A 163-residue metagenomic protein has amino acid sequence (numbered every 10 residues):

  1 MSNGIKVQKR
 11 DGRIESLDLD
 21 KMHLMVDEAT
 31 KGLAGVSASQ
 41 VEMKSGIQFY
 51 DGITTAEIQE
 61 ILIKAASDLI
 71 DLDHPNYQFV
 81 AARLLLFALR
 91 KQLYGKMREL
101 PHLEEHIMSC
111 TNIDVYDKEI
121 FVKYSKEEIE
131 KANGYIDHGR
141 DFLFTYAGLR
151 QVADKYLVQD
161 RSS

Functional and structural regions predicted by a protein language model:
M1-S163: Extended catalytic cores of very large enzyme megasubunits
